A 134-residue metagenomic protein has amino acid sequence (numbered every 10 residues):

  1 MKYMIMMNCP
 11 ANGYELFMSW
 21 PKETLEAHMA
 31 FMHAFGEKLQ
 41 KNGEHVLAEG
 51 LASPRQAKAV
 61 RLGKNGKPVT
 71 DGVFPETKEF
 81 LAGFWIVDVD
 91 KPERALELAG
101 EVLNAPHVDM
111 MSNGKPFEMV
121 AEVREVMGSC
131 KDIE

Functional and structural regions predicted by a protein language model:
M1-E134: Conserved, structured core segments of small domains
